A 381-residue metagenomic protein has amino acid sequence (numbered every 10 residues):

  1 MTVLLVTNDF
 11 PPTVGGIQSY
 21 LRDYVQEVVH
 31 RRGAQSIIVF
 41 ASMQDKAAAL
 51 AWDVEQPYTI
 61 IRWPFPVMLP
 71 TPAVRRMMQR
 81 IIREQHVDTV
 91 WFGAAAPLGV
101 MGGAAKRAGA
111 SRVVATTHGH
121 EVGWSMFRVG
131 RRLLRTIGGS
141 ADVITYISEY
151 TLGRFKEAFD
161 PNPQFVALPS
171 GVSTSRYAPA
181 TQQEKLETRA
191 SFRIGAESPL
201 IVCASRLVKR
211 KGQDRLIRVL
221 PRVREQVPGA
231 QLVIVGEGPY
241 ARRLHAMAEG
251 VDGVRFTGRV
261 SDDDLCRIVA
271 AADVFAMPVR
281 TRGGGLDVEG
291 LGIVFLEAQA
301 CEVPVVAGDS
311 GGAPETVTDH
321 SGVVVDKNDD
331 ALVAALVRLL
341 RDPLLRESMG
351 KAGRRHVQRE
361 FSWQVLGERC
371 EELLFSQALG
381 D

Functional and structural regions predicted by a protein language model:
M1-K46, A51-Y58: N-terminal subdomain of nucleotide-sugar transferases
F92-L98: Short His-centered aromatic/hydrophobic patch
T145, G195-K211, I217-P221: Conserved donor-binding/catalytic core segment of Leloir-type glycosyltransferases
Y150, G171: Carbohydrate-associated surface elements
R242-C266, V274: Nucleotide-activated donor-binding/catalytic signature segment of Leloir-type glycosyltransferases, i.e., the conserved
A270-V288, V303: Acidic donor-binding loop of glycosyltransferase active sites
F295, A300, P304-A307: Short hydrophobic beta-strand element within catalytic cores of glycosyltransferases and related nucleotide-activated
D309, T318-D330, R338-L344: Conserved acidic donor-binding segment of nucleotide-sugar-dependent glycosyltransferases
